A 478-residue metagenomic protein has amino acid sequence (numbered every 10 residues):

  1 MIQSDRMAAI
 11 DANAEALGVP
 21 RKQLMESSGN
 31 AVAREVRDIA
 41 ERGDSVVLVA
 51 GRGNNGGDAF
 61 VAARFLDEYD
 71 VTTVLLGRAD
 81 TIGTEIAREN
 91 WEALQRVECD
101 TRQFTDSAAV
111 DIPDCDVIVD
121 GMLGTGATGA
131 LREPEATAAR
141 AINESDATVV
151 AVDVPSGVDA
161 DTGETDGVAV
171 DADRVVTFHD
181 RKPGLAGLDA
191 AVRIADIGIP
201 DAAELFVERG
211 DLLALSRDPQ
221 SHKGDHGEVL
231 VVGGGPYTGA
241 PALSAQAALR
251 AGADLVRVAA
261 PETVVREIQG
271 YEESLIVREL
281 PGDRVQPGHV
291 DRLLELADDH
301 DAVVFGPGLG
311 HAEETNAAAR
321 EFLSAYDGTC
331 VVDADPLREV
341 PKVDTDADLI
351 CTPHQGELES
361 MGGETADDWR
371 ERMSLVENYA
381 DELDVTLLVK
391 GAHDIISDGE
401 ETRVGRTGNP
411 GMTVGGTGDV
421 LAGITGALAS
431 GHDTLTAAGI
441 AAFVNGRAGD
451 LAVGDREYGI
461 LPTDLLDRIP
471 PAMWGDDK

Functional and structural regions predicted by a protein language model:
M1-R52, I194: An N-terminal, well-structured beta->alpha segment
I2, C115-P236, T386-L388: YjeF_N-associated NAD(P)HX repair module
A16-L24, V404-G416: Short pre-catalytic strand/loop immediately N-terminal to key active-site residues, enriched for Gly-Thr
R34-G121, R132-A151, A318: Nucleotide and nucleotide-moiety/phosphate-recognizing core
L123-T137, G310-A318, S360-G363, D367-W369: Glycine/threonine-rich flexible loop motifs
H179, V340-R403: Conserved phosphate/ATP/ADP-binding segment of small-molecule kinases
S244-A247, E359-S360, V414-V444: Short, small-residue alpha-helix embedded
R447-K478: Charged C-terminal helix
